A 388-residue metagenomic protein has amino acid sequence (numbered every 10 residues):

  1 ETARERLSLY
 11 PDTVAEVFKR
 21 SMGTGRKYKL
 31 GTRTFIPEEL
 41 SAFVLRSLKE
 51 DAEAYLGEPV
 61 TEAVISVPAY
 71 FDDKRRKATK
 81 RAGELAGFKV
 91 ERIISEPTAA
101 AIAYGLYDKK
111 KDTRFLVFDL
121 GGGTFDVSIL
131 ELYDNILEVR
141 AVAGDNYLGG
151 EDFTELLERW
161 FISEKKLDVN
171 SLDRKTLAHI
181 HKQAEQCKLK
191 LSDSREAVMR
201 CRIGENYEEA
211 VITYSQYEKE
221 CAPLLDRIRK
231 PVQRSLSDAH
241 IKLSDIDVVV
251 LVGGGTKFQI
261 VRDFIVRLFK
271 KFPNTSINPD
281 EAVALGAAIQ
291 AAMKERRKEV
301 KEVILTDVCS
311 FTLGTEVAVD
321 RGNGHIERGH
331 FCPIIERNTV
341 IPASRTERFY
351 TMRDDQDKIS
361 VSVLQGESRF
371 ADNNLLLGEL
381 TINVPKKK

Functional and structural regions predicted by a protein language model:
E1-T24, Y28-T34, F43, E50-K388: Oxyanion-binding/catalytic loops of NTP- or PPi-dependent enzymes
